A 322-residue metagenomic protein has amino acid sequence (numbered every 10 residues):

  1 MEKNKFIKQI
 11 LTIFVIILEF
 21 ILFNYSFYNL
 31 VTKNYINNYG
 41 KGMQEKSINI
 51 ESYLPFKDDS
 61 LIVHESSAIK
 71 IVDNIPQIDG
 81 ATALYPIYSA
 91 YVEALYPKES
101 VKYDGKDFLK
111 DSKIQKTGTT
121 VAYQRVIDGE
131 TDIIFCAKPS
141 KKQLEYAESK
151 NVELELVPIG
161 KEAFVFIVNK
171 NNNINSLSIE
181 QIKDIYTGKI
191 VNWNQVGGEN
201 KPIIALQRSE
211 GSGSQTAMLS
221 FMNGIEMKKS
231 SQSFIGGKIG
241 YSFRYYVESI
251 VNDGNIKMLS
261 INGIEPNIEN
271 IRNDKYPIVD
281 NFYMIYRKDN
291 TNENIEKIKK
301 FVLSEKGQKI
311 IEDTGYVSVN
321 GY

Functional and structural regions predicted by a protein language model:
E2-E148, V152-E162, V168-Y322: Exported/periplasmic ABC-transporter solute-binding proteins
